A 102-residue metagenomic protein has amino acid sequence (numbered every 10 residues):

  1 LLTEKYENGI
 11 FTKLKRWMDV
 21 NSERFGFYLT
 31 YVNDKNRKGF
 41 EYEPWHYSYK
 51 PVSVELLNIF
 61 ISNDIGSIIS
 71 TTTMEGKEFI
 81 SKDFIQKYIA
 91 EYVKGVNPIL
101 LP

Functional and structural regions predicted by a protein language model:
L2-N33, F79, D83: Long, well-ordered alpha-helical scaffolding segments within enzyme catalytic domains, especially pronounced
T3-Y6, N33, R37-Y42, Y47: Domain-level detector of nuclease and nuclease-like folds in predominantly extracellular/periplasmic contexts
L29-D34, F40, N58-S62: Short conserved catalytic/interaction loops centered on acidic-Pro-aromatic/His motifs
W45-P102: Low-complexity, Gly/Ser/Thr/Pro-rich intrinsically disordered linker/tail segments
